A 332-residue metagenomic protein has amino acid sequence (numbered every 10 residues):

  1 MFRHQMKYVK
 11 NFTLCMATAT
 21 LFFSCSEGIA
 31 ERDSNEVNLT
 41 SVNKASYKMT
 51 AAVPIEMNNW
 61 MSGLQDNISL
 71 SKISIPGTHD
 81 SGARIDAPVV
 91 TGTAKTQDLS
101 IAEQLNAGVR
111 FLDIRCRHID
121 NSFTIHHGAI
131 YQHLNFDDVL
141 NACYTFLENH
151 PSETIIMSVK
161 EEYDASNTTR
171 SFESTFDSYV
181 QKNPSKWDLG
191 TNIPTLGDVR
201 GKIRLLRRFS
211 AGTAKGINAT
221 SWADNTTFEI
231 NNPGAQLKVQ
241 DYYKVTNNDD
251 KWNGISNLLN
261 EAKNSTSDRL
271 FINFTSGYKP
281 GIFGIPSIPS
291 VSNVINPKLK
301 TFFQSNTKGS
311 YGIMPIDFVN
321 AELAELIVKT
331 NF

Functional and structural regions predicted by a protein language model:
M1-Y8: N-terminal secretory signal peptides that target proteins for export/translocation
V9-T20: Sec-dependent signal peptide hydrophobic core
F23-S24: C-terminal motif of bacterial Sec signal peptides marking the signal peptidase cleavage site
S34-A107, D120-N149, I203, A211-T213 (+2 more regions): Long, acidic (Asp/Glu-rich), low-complexity accessory segments flanking structured domains
G108-H118: Active-site beta-strand/loop microenvironment that shapes enzyme catalytic pockets
R115, M157, L205, M314: Conserved, mostly hydrophobic/aromatic
C116-I119, H126-N192: Metal-dependent phosphodiesterase/phospholipase catalytic core, i.e., the His/Asp/Glu-rich active-site region
Q181-N306: Surface-exposed substrate-engagement region within the catalytic domains of secreted or surface-exposed extracellular
